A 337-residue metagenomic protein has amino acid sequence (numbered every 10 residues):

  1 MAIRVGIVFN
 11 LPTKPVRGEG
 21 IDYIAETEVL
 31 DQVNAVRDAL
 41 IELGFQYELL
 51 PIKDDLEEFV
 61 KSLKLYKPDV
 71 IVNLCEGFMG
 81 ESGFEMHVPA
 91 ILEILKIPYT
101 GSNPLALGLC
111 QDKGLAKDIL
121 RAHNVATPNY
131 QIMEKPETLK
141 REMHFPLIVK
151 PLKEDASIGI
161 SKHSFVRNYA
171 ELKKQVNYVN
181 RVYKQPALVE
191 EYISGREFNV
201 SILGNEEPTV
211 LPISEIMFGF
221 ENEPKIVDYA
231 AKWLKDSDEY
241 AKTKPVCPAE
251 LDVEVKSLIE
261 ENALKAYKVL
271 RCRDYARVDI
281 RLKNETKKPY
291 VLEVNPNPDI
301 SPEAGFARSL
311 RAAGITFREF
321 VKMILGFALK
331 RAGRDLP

Functional and structural regions predicted by a protein language model:
M1-T100, P104-L105, L109-C110, E134-L139 (+2 more regions): ATP-binding N-terminal substructure of ATP-dependent carboxylate-amine bond-forming enzymes
A2-F9, K64-L65, L107-L188, S194-R196 (+1 more regions): Active-site nucleotide/adenylate-binding loops and adjacent lid/helix of ATP-dependent enzymes
G20-E26, S161-F165, A307-S309: Short glycine-enriched, charge-decorated loop/helix-capping segments at active-site entrances that position
F45, I97, V125, K184 (+1 more regions): Short phosphate-binding/catalytic loops that engage adenosine nucleotides
V88, R121-N124, E250-P337: ATP-dependent carboxylate activation and anion-phosphoryl transfer catalytic cores that bind Mg-ATP to form
M133, H163-N168, I202-N205, K283 (+2 more regions): Short beta-strand-to-turn element immediately C-terminal to the catalytic PLP-Schiff-base lysine in fold type I
Y169-E254, L258-E261, P289-Y290: Phosphate-binding site of ATP-dependent enzymes
